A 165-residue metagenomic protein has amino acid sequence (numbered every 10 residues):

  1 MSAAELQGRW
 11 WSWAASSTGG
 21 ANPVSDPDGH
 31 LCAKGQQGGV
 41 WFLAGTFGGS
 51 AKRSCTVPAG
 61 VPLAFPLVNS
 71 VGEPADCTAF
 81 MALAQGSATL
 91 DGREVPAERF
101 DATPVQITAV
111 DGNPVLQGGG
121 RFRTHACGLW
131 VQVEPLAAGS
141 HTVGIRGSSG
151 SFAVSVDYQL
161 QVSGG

Functional and structural regions predicted by a protein language model:
A3-G49: N-terminal "mature-chain" segments and other terminal, solvent-exposed stretches
L31-A33, T56, T78, A126-G128: Sequence contexts marking disulfide-bonded cysteines in secreted/extracellular proteins
Q37-V115: Extracellular-facing segments of soluble proteins and assemblies that are Gly/Ser/Thr-biased and enriched in aromatics
V61, A137-S140: A glycine-anchored, Pro-Gly-centered beta-turn/N-cap motif
F65, H141-V143: A short tyrosine-centered beta-strand micro-motif
A84-A138, R146-G165: Extended, well-structured beta-strand/loop surface patches that form recognition or cofactor-anchoring regions within
